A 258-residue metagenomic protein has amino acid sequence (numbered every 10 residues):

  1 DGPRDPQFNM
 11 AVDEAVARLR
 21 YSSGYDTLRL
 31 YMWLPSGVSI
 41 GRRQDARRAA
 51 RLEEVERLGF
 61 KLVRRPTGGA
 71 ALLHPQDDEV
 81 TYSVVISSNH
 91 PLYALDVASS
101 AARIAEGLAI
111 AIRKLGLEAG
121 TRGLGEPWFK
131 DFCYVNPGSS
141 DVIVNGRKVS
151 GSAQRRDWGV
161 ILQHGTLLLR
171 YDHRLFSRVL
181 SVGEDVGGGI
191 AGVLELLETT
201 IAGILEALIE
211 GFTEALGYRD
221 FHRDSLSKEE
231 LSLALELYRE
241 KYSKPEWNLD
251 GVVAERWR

Functional and structural regions predicted by a protein language model:
D1, Y31, S39-G41, V63 (+4 more regions): Residues in well-ordered beta-strands of folded domains
D1-R65, I190-R258: Active-site loop/lid in soluble adenylation, ligation, and acyl-transfer enzymes
A17, T27, T67-L72, F129-F132: Catalytic micro-motifs at enzyme active sites that drive phosphoryl/nucleotidyl and oxygen chemistry
S22-S23, W33, P66-G68, Q76-D77 (+1 more regions): N-terminal catalytic or cofactor-binding beta/alpha core of small enzyme domains
W33-A46, E79-S88, E106: Extended cationic-aromatic binding surfaces that line active-site or macromolecule-binding grooves and engage
W33-P35, R57, P75-E79, P137 (+1 more regions): Short connector loops at helix/strand junctions that flank enzyme active sites, especially segments positioning acidic
A49-L92, A207: A glycine-rich, hydrophobic loop/mini-helix early in the fold
S88-G211, E240, P245, G251-R258: Catalytic beta-strand/loop module used to bind and position nucleotide/cofactor moieties in cofactor-attachment
